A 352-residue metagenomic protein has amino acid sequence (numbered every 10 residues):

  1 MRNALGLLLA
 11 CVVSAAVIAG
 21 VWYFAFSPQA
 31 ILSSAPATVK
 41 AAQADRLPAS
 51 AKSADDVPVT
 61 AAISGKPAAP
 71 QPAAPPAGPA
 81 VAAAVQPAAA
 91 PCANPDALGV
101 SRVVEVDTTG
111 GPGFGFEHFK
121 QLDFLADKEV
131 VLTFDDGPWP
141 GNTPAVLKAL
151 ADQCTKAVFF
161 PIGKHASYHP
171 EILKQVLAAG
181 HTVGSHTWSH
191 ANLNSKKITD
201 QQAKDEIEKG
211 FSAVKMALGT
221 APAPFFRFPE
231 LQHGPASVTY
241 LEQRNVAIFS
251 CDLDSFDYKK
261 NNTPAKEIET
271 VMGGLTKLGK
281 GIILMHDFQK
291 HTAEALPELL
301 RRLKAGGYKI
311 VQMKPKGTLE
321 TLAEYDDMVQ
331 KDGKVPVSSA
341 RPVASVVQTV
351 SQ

Functional and structural regions predicted by a protein language model:
R2-L132, W139-A145, D152, K266 (+2 more regions): N-terminal pre-catalytic segment of deacetylase/amide-hydrolase enzymes
P91-D200, E206-K215, T220-A223: Active-site beta->alpha N-cap acidic-glycine motif
F134-G137, F160-K164, T187-W188, R227-L231 (+3 more regions): Active-site-proximal beta-strand/loop segments in catalytic clefts of secreted hydrolases
N142, A191-L218, Q232-G279: Alpha-helical scaffold elements lining the catalytic groove of polysaccharide deacetylases
A145-V146, E171-I172, S237-Y240, A295-L299: A short acidic, amphipathic alpha-helical/loop segment
K156, T182, A247, D254 (+1 more regions): Residue-level detector of anion-binding/catalytic polar loops
L173-V176, I198-Q201, P264-K266, Y325-V329: Short low-complexity, flexible loop/linker segments enriched in glycine and/or proline with clustered acidic
V271, T276-K314: Catalytic grooves of carbohydrate-active enzymes
